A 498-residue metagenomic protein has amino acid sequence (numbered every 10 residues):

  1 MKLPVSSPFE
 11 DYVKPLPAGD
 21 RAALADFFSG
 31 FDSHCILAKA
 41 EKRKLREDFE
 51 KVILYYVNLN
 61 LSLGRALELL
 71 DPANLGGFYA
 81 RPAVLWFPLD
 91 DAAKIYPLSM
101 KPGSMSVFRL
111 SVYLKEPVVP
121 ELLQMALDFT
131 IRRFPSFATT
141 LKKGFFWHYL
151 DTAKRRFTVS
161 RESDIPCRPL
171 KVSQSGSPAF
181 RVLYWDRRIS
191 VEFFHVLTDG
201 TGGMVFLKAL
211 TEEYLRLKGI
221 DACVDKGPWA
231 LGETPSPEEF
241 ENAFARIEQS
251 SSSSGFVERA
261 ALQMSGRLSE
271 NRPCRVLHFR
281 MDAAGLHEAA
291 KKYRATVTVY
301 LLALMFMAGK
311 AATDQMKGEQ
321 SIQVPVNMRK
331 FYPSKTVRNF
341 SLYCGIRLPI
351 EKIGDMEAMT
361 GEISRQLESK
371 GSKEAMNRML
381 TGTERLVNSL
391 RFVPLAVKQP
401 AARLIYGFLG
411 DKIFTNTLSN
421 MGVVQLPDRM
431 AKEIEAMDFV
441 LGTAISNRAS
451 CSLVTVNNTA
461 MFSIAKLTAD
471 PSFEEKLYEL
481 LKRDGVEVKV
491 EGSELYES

Functional and structural regions predicted by a protein language model:
M1-H148, K154-F180, K310-S498: Acyl-thioester-dependent acyl-group transfer interface
K2, D11, K42-L63, R188 (+3 more regions): Non-catalytic, low-complexity flexible loops and terminal extensions
L114, E192-F193: A secondary-structure boundary/capping signal
V119, D199-G203, V297-T298: Hydrophobic (often cysteine-bearing) scaffold residues that line and stabilize catalytic clefts of nucleotide/cofactor
R188-S190, M461: General beta-strand recognition
H195, A290-T298: Alpha-helical hinge/cap motifs
V297-F306: Short amphipathic alpha-helical segments
